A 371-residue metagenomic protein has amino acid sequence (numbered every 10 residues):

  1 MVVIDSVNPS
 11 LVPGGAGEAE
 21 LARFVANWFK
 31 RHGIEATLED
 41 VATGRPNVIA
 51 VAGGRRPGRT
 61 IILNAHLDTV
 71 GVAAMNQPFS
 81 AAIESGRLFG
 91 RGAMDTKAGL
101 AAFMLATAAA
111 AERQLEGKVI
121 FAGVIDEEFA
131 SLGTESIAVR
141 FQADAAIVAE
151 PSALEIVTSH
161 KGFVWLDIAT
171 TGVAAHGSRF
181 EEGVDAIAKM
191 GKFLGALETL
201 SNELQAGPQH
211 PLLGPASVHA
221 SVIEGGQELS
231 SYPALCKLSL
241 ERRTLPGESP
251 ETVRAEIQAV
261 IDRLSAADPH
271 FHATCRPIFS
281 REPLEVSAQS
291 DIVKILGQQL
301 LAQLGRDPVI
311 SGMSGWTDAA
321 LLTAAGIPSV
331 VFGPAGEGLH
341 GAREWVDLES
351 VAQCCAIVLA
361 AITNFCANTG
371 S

Functional and structural regions predicted by a protein language model:
M1, D5, F29, E150 (+2 more regions): Residue-level signal for inorganic ion chemistry
M1-R91, E112-L115: Acidic/His- and Gly-rich active-site-bordering loop/insert found across diverse amide/peptide-bond hydrolases
A36, D40-A42, W165-S371: Metal-dependent amide/peptide-bond hydrolase catalytic core, centered on the "pita-bread" metallohydrolase fold
P46, F129-S131, E155, D318 (+1 more regions): Generic structural signal for helix capping and beta-alpha/helix-loop junctions
L63, A82-E128, D167-T170, E181-S201 (+2 more regions): Alpha-helical metal-binding/catalytic segments enriched in His/Glu/Asp
N64-A65, A122-V124, I147-E150, A169-T171 (+2 more regions): Short beta-strand segments
D68-E84, T158-A169, I295-Q299, V330: Acidic-glycine-rich active-site phosphate/pyrophosphate-binding loop
T96-W165, C366, G370-S371: Acidic/histidine-rich catalytic neighborhood of metal-dependent amide-processing enzymes
